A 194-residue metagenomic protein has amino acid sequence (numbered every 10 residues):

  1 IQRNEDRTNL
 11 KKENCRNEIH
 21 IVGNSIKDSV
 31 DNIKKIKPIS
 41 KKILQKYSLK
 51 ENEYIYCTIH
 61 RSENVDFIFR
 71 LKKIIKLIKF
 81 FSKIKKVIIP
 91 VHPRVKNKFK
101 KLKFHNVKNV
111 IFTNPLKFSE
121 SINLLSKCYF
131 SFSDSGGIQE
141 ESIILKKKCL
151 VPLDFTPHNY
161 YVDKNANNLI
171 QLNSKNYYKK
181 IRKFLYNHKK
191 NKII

Functional and structural regions predicted by a protein language model:
I1-R70, I170: A nucleotide-sugar donor-handling region in carbohydrate enzymes
R3-N9, C15, K98-K100, P152-Y160: Short, glycine/polar-rich helix-capping loops at beta-to-alpha or helix-loop-helix junctions that flank or form
E18, K85-V87, K148: Residues at the starts of beta-strands that form the adenosine-phosphate
H20-I21, I111-N114, N168-N173: Short acidic-hydrophobic, aromatic-tinged amphipathic segments that line or gate anion-handling sites
I33, N168-I194: Leloir-type glycosyltransferase catalytic cores
I36-K127: Donor-nucleotide binding loops and adjacent catalytic segments primarily of GT-B fold Leloir glycosyltransferases
N123-V162: A donor-sugar binding/catalytic signature common to diverse glycosyltransferases and related nucleotide-sugar
L150, N165-I170: A short acidic/histidine/glycine-rich donor-binding loop in glycosyltransferase catalytic cores
